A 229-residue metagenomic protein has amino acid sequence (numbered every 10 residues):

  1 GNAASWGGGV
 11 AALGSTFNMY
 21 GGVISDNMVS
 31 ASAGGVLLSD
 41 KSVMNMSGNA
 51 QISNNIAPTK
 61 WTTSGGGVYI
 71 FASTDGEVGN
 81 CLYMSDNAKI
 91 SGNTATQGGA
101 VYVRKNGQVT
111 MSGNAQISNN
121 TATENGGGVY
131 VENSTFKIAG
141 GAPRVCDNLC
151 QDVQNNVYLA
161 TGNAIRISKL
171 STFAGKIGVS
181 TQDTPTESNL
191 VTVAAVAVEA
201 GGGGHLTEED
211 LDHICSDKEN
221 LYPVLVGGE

Functional and structural regions predicted by a protein language model:
N2-A11, M28-S39, A57-E77, T94-R104 (+2 more regions): Extracellular beta-strand/beta-solenoid scaffold signature
G8, S15, G22, G34 (+15 more regions): The right-handed parallel beta-helix/beta-solenoid scaffold, focusing on the short coil/turn and N-cap positions
L13, Y20, S39, S47 (+12 more regions): A structural detector for beta-sheet-dominated domains
M28, S42, E77-G79, L149 (+2 more regions): Intrinsically disordered, low-complexity regions of eukaryotic proteins
A139-E229: Extracellular/surface-exposed low-complexity segments
